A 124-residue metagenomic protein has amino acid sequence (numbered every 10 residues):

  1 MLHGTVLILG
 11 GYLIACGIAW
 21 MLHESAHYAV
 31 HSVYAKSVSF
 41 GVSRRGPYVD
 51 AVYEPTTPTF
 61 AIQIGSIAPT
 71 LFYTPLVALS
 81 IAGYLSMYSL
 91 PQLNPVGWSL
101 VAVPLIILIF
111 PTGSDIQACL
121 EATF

Functional and structural regions predicted by a protein language model:
M1, T5-L9, L13, T59-I67: Hydrophobic, aromatic-rich alpha-helical transmembrane segments and their membrane-interface anchor motifs
H3-G4, I8, G41-V42, G46-V49 (+1 more regions): A generic structural signal for ordered alpha-helices
V6-A19, G97-A102: Membrane-embedded alpha-helical segments that form the functional core of polytopic membrane enzymes, especially those
G11-F60: Small-residue-rich helix-interface/hinge motifs
Y48-F124: Metalloprotease/metallohydrolase-associated module, dominated by Zn2+-dependent proteases
